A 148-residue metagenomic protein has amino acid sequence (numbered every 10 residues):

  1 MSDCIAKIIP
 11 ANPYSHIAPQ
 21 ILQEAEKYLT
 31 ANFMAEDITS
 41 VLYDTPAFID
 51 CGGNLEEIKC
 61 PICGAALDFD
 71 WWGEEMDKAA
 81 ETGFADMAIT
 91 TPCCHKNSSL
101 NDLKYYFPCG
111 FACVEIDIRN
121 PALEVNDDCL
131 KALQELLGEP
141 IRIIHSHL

Functional and structural regions predicted by a protein language model:
M1-I5, A11, H95, S99-L148: Acidic, proline/glycine-rich low-complexity IDRs
M1-N54, L148: N-terminal alpha-helical interaction blocks
P19-T30, D77, E81, E115 (+1 more regions): Generic detector of well-ordered alpha-helical segments enriched in charged/polar residues, highlighting helical
Y43-K59, A80-M87: Short, flexible, mixed-charge glycine/proline-rich loop motifs that serve as phosphate/nucleic-acid-contacting
E57, G64-T82: Short recognition patches in nucleic-acid-associated and regulatory proteins
C60-C63, T91-C94: Short cysteine-rich clusters marking metal-coordination/redox-active sites
D68, I89, S98-S99: Short, solvent-exposed coil/turn linker segments
E75-T91, Y106-C109: Short linker/helix segments within small regulatory modules
